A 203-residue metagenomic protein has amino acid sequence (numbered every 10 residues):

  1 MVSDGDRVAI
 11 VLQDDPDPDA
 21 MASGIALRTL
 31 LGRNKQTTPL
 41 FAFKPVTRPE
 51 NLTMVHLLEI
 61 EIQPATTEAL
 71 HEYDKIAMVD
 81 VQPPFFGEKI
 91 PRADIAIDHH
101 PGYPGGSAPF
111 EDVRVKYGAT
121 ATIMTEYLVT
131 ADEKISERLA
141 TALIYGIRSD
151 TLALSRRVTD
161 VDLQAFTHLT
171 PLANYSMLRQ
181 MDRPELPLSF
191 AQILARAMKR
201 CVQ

Functional and structural regions predicted by a protein language model:
M1-D15, I25-G32, P104-Q203: A structured phosphate/pyrophosphate-recognition subdomain
D4-A69: Anionic-ligand anchoring segments at beta-strand to alpha-helix junctions in alpha/beta enzyme folds, i.e., glycine
P16-D17, E50-H56, E68-Y73, E88-K89 (+2 more regions): Short linear motifs at secondary-structure transitions and domain/linker junctions
A20, G87, R156-T159: Alpha-helix N-cap/helix-start motif
T38-L40, D94, L143: Hydrophobic/aromatic residues located in beta-strands of well-ordered beta-sheets within soluble catalytic
R48-P49, E72-Y73, G146, Q164: Short secondary-structure boundary/hinge segments and terminal tails
T53-F110: Active-site cofactor/cluster-binding pocket
